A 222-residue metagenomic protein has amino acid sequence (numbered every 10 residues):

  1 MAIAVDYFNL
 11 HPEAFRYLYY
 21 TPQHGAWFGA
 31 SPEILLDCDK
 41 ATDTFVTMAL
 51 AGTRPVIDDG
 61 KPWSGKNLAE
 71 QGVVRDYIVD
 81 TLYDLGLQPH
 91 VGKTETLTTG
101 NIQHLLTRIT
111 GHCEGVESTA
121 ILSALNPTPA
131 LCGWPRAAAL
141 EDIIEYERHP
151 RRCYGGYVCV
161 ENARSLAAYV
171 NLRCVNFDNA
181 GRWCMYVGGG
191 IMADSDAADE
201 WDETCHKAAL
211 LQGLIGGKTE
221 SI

Functional and structural regions predicted by a protein language model:
M1-L68, V73, N162-G188: An anion-binding catalytic pocket shared by soluble metabolic enzymes
T21-A26, V79, T94-I102, Y157-N162 (+1 more regions): A glycine-rich phosphate-binding loop feature that marks nucleotide/adenosyl-phosphate handling sites
V46-I144, G216: Contiguous alpha-helical scaffold segments within structured protein domains that host functional hotspots
T110-I222: Conserved hydrophobic core element of enzyme catalytic domains
